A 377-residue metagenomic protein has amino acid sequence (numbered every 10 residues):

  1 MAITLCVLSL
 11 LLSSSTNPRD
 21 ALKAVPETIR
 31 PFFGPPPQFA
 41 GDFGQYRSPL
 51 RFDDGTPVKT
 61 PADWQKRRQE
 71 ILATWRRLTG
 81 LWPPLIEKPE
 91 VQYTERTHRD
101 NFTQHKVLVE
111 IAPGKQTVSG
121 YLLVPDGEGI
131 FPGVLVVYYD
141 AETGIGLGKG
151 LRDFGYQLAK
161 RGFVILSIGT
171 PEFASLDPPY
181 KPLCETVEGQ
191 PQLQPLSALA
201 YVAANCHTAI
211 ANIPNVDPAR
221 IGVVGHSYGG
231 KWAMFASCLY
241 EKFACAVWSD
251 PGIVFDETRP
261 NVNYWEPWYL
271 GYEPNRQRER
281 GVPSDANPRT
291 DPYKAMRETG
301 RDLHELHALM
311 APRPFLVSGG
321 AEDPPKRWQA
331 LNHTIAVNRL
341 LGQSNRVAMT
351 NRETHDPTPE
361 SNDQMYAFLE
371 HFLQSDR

Functional and structural regions predicted by a protein language model:
S14-L81: N-terminal pre-domain segments of enzymes
G80-E128: N-terminal cap/lid segment of alpha/beta-hydrolase-fold proteins
G129-I130, V134-N212, T258-V262: Cap/lid segment of the alpha/beta-hydrolase catalytic domain
A141, N205-Y269: Primarily recognizes the serine-hydrolase "nucleophile elbow" in alpha/beta-hydrolase and SGNH/GDSL folds
C245-L306, R327, R339-S344: Mobile cap/lid helix-loop segments that gate and shape the active-site cleft of serine hydrolases
A311-P324: Conserved strand-to-loop "acid loop" that flanks and positions the catalytic carboxylate
P324-A330: Conserved alpha/beta-hydrolase "acid-adjacent" motif
L331-R377: C-terminal catalytic histidine-bearing segment of alpha/beta-hydrolase fold enzymes
